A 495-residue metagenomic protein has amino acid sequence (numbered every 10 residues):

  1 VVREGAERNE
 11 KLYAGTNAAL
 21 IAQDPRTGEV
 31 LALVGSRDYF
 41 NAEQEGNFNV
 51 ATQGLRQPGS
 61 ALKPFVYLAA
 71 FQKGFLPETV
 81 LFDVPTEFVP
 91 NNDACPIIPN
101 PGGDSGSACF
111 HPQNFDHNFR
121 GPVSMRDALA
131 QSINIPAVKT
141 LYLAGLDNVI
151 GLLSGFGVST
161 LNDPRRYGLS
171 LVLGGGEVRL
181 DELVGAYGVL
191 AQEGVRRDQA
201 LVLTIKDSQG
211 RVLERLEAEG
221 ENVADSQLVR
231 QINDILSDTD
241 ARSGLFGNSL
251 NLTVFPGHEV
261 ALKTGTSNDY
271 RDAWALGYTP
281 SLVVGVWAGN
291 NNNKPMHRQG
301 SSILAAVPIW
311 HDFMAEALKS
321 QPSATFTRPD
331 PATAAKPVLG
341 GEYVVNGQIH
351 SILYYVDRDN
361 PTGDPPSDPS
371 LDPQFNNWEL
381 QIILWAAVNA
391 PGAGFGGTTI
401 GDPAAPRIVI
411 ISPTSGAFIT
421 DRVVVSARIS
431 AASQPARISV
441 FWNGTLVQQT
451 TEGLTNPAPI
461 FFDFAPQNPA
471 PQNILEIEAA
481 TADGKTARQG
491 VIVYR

Functional and structural regions predicted by a protein language model:
V1-L12, L20-D24, L33-V34, N41-T52 (+4 more regions): A penicillin-recognizing enzyme superfamily signal
V1-R56, A61-P64, L68, E78-T79 (+4 more regions): Periplasmic/cell-envelope proteins involved in peptidoglycan metabolism and beta-lactam response
V1-Y13, I135, K139, L143 (+5 more regions): Extracytoplasmic/periplasmic proteins that interact with beta-lactams or build/remodel peptidoglycan
R26, F75-V149, R196, K206-D238: Conserved catalytic neighborhood of penicillin-recognizing serine enzymes
A69-K73, L143, G155, V189-E193 (+1 more regions): Active-site catalytic microenvironments for nucleophilic, acid-base chemistry
P85, V89-H111, F115, E217 (+1 more regions): Soluble, non-transmembrane domains of envelope/secretory-pathway proteins that act on or interact with carbohydrate
C95-G103, S107-H111, G145-G185, L201: Mid-domain, small-residue-enriched loop/turn segments at the edges of structured enzyme/sensor domains
